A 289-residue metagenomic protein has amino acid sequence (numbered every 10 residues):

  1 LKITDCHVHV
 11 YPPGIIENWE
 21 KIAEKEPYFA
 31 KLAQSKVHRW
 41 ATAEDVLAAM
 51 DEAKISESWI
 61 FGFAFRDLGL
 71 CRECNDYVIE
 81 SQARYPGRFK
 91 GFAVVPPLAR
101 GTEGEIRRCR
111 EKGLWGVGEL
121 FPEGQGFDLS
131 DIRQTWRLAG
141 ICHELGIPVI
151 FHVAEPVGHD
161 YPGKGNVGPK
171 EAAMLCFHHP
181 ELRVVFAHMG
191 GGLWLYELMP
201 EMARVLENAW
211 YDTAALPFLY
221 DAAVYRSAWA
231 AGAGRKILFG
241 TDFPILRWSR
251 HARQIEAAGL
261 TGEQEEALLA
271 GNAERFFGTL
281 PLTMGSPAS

Functional and structural regions predicted by a protein language model:
L1-H9, P13-E57, R107, A231-L238 (+1 more regions): Mid-to-C-terminal alpha-helical segments outside catalytic/metal-binding sites
D5, E57-G62, V94, V185-H188 (+3 more regions): Short beta-strand segments
H7, M50, V78, C109 (+7 more regions): Conserved, mostly hydrophobic/aromatic
G14-W19, R72, G104-E105, Y161-K164 (+4 more regions): Short aromatic-enriched loop/helix-cap "lid" or pocket-rim segments at secondary-structure transitions that line
R39-L47, N75-I79, G101-G104, G168-A173 (+2 more regions): Alpha-helical scaffolding within the catalytic cores of extracellular/periplasmic polymer-degrading hydrolases
A49-S56, R84-R88, L145-G146, L175-V184: A structural motif corresponding to the C-terminal end of an alpha-helix and its immediate exit/capping segment
S56-W59, F65-V157, L219: Active-site gating/metal-coordination segments in enzymes
W115-G116, F121, L129-L238, T283-G285: Catalytic pocket-lining loop regions of alpha/beta-barrel enzymes, especially the amidohydrolase/enolase/GH5 lineages
